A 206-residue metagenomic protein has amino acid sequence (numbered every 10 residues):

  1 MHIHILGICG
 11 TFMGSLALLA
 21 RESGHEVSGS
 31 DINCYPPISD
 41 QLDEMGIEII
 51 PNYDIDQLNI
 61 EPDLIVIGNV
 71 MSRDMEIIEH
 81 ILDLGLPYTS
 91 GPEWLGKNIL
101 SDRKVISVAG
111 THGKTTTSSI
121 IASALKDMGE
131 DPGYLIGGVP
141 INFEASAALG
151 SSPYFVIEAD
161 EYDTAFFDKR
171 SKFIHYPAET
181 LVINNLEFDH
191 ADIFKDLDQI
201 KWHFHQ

Functional and structural regions predicted by a protein language model:
M1-S90, W94: N-terminal leader/targeting and accessory segments in enzymes
L19, D56-Q57, N69, R73-Q206: Phosphate-binding loop of NTP-binding sites
